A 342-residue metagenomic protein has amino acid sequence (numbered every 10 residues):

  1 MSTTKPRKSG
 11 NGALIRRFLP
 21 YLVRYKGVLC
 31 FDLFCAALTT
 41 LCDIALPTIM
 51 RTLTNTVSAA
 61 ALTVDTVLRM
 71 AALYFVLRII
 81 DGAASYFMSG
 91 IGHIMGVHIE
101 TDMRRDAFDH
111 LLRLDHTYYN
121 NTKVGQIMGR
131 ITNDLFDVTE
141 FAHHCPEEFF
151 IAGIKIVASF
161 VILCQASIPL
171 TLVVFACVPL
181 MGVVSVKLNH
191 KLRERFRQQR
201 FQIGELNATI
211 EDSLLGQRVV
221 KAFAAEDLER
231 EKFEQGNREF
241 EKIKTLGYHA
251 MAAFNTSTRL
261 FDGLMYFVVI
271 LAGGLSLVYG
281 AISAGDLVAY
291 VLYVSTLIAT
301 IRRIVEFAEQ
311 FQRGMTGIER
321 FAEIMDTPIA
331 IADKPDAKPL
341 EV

Functional and structural regions predicted by a protein language model:
M1-D43, S58-M70, M88-G92, G96 (+9 more regions): Membrane-integrated ABC transporters
L14, L22, T54, M88 (+4 more regions): Juxtamembrane loop-to-helix connectors within ABC transporter transmembrane domains
R24, V28-L41, L73-Y74, E147-Q198 (+3 more regions): Transmembrane helices of ABC transporter permease
G27, H116-T117, N133-A142, P146 (+7 more regions): An intracellular "coupling" helix at the cytosolic face of ABC transporter transmembrane type-1 domains
L29-F87, C164-P169, F267, G280-A284: Transmembrane helix-loop-helix hairpins at lipid-water interfaces of multipass membrane proteins, especially the type-1
A59-A72, I162-A176, L246-E319, I324-M325: Helix-loop-helix
M325-V342: Primarily ABC-family ATPase nucleotide-binding module
